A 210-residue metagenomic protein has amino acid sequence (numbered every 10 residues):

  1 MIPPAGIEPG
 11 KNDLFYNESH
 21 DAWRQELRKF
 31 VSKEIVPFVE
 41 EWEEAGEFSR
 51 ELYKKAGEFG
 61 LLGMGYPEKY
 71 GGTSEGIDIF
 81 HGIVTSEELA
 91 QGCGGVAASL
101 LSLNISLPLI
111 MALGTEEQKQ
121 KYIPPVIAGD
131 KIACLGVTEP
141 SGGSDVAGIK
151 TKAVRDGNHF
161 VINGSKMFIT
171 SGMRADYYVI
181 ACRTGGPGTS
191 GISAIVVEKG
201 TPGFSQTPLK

Functional and structural regions predicted by a protein language model:
M1-A22: Intrinsic disorder at enzyme termini
N17-L27, S32, F38: Mature N-terminal segment immediately following signal peptide/propeptide cleavage in secreted/periplasmic
V36-E47: C-terminal helix-coil-helix/basic helical segment that borders enzyme active sites and/or dimer interfaces and provides
E58-D130, T170-Y177: Internal helix-loop-helix
G129-V137: A short, Trp-centered hydrophobic/proline-enriched beta-strand micro-motif
G142-D145, F160: Hydrophobic, small-residue-rich alpha-helical packing segments that form membrane-like cores
T151-V154: A structural signal for short hydrophobic beta-strand segments in well-ordered beta-sheet cores
H159, N163-T207: A short core secondary-structure module
